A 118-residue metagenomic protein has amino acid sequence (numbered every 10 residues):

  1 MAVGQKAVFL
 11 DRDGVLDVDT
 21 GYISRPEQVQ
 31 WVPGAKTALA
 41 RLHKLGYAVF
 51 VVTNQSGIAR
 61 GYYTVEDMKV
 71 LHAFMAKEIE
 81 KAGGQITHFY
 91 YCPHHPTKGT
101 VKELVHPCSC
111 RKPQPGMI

Functional and structural regions predicted by a protein language model:
A2-I118: HAD-like aspartate-dependent phosphatase fold
